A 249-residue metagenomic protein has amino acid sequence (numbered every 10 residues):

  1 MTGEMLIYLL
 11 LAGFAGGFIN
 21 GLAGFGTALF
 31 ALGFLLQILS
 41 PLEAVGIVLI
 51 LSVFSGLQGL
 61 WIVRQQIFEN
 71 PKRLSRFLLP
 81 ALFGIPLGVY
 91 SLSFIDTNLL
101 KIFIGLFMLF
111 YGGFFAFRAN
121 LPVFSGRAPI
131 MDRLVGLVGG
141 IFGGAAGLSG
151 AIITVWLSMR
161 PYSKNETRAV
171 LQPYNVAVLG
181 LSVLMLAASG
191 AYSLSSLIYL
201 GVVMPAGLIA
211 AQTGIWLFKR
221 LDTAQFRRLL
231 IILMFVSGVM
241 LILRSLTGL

Functional and structural regions predicted by a protein language model:
M1-I38, L121-L171, G201: Selected transmembrane alpha-helices and immediately adjacent juxtamembrane segments of polytopic inner-membrane
E4-L6, L11, L39-F54, N98-M108 (+2 more regions): Structural signature of hydrophobic alpha-helical transmembrane segments
L11, A15, I50-L57, S75 (+8 more regions): Hydrophobic residues within alpha-helical transmembrane segments of multi-pass solute transporters/permease subunits
S40, D96, L100, S163 (+1 more regions): A helix-boundary/kink motif common to multi-pass secondary transporters, especially Major Facilitator Superfamily
A44, L87-L92, F142-L148, L181-S182 (+1 more regions): Hydrophobic alpha-helical transmembrane segments in multi-pass integral membrane proteins
I47-T97, G180-T223: Selective hydrophobic functional segments
L57-Q65, F94, F103-A128, I215-W216 (+2 more regions): Transmembrane helix exit motif
